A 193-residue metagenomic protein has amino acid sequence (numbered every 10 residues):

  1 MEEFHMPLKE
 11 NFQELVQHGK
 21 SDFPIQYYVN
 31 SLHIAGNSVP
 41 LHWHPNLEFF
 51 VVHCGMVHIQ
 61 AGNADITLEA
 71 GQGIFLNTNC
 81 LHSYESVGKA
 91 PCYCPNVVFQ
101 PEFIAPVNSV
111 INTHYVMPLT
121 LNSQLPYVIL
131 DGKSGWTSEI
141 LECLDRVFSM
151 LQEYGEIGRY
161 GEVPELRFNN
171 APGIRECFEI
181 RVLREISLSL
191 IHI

Functional and structural regions predicted by a protein language model:
M1-E69, N79-C80, T113, Q124: Generic protein-terminus/edge-of-domain signal
N37-W43, E85-V87, V107-N108: Short histidine-centered beta-strand/loop micro-motifs that create catalytic or ligand/metal-coordination sites
N79-E102, V110-I111: Ligand-binding loop in jelly-roll beta-barrel domains
V107-E162: Amphipathic alpha-helical segments enriched in hydrophobic/aromatic residues interleaved with Lys/Arg
G161-I174, E179, E185-S189: Acidic, proline/serine/threonine- and glycine-rich low-complexity intrinsically disordered segments
I191-I193: Conserved small/polar residues in nucleotide/adenosyl-binding loops
